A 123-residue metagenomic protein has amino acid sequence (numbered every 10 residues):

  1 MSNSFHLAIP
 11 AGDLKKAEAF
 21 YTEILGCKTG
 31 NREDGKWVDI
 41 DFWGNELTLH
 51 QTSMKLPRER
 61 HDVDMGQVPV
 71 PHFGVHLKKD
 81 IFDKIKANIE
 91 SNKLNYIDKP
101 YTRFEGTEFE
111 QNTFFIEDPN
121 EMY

Functional and structural regions predicted by a protein language model:
M1-K15, F73: N-terminal beta-strand motif that seeds the catalytic metal site of vicinal oxygen chelate
M1-N3, G66-V70, T107-E108: Short glycine-enriched loop/turn motifs at secondary-structure junctions
I9-S53: Core segments of cupin and vicinal oxygen chelate
K16-A17, D80-I85: Short, conserved charged micro-motifs
D34, P71, E110: Exposed loop/turn and edge beta-strand positions of beta-sandwich/beta-sheet ligand-binding modules
K36-V38, F73, F114: Residue-level detector of beta-strand structural context in well-folded domains
D62-H76: Helix-adjacent hinge/juxtasegments
K86-Y123: Vicinal oxygen chelate
